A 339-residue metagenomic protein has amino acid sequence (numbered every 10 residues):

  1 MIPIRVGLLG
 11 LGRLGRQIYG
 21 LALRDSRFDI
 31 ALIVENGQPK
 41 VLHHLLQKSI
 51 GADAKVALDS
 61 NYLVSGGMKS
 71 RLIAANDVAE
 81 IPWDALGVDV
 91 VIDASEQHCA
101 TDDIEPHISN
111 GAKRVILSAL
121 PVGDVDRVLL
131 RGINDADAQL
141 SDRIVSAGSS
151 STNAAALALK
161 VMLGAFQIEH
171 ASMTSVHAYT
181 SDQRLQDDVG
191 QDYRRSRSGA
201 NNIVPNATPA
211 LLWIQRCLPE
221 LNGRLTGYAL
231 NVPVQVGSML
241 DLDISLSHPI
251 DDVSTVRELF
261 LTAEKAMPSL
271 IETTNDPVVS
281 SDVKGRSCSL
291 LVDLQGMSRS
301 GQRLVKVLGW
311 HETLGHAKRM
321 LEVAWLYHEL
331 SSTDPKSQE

Functional and structural regions predicted by a protein language model:
M1-L185, V189-S196, V323, L330-D334: N-terminal Rossmann-like NAD(P) cofactor-binding subdomain of oxidoreductases, focused on the glycine-rich
R5, G20, R24-P82, E169-H170 (+1 more regions): C-terminal substrate-binding/catalytic lobe of Rossmann-fold NAD(P)-dependent oxidoreductases
E96, S150, S247-H248, E312: Structured loop/turn residues at secondary-structure junctions
E96-Q97, S109, R216-P219, E258-K265 (+1 more regions): Short, intrinsically disordered, mixed-charge
C99-A100, A154, A210, D252 (+1 more regions): Short phosphate-engaging motifs
G148-S149, I203-V204, W310: Hydrophobic alpha-helical scaffolding
K284-E339: NAD(P)-dependent Rossmann-like dehydrogenase/reductase catalytic/cofactor-binding core
